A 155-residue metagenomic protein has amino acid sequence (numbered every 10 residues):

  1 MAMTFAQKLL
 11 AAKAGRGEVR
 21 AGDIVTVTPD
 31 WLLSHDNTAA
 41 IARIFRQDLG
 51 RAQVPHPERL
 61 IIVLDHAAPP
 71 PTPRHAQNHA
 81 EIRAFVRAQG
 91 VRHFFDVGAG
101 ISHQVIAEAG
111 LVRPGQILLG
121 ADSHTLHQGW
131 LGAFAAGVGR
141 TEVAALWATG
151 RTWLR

Functional and structural regions predicted by a protein language model:
M1-R155: Fe-S-dependent hydro-lyases/dehydratases of central metabolism
